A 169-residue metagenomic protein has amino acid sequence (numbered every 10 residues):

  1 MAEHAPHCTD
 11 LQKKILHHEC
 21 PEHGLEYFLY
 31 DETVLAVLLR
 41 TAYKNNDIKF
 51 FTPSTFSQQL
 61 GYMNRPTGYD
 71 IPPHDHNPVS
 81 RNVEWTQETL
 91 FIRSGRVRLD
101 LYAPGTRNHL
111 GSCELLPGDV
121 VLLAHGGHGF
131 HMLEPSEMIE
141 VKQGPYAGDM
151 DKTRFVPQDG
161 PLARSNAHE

Functional and structural regions predicted by a protein language model:
M1-Y62, R164-E169: A short, N-terminal "cap"/entry segment at the start of jelly-roll beta-barrel domains of the cupin/DSBH fold
Y62-E84: Conserved short histidine dyad/triad with adjacent acidic residue
P66, I92, L116, L123-A124 (+1 more regions): A short, compositionally biased micro-patch
P66-T67, W85-A103: Glycine- and acidic-residue-biased ligand/ion/polar-headgroup-sensing regions
P73, L99-D100, V121-L123, G127-L133 (+1 more regions): Short beta-strand His + acidic residue motifs that chelate non-heme Fe in jelly-roll/DSBH and cupin folds
A103-H125: Short acidic-glycine-tyrosine-enriched beta hairpin
G129-E169: Double-stranded beta-helix
